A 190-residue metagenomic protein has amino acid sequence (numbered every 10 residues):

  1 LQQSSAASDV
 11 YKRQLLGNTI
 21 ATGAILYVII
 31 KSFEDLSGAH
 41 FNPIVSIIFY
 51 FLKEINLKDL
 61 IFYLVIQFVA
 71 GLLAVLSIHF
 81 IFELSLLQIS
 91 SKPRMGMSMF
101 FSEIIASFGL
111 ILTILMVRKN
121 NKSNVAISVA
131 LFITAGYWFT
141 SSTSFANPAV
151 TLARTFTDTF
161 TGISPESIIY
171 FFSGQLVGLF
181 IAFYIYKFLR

Functional and structural regions predicted by a protein language model:
L1-Y11: Single conserved hydrophobic/aromatic residue that forms the stacking wall/gate of nucleotide- or nucleobase-binding
S8, G23-L26, I30, L87-R94: Short juxtamembrane and helix-loop transition motifs at transmembrane-helix boundaries in membrane proteins
K12-R13, F33-E34, R94-S98: Short, amphipathic, aromatic/basic-enriched membrane-interface segments that mark the entry/exit of transmembrane
L16-K53, L112, R118, K122-I163: Pore- and pathway-forming membrane helices of multi-pass small-molecule/ion transporters and channels
G17, A21-I30, I48, F62 (+12 more regions): Alpha-helical transmembrane segments in multi-pass membrane proteins
I44-F62, L72-I114, N120, T155-G162 (+1 more regions): Interhelical loops and loop-helix junctions of multi-pass membrane transporters/channels
S164-I168: Structural preference for solvent-exposed beta-strand-turn elements and adjacent flexible terminal/loop segments within
